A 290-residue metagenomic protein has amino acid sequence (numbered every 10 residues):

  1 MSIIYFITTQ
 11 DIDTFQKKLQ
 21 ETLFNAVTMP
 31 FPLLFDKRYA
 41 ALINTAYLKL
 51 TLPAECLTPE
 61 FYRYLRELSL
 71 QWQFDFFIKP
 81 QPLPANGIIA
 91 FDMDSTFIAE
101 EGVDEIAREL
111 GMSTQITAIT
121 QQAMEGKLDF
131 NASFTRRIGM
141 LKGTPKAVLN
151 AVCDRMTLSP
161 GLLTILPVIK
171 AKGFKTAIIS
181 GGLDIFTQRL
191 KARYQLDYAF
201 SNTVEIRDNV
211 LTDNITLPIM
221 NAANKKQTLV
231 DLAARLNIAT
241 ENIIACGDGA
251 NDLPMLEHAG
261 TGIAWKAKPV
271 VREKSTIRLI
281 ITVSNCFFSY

Functional and structural regions predicted by a protein language model:
M1-F91: Non-catalytic pre-domain segments flanking phosphatase-related domains
K18, E60, Y64, Q115-A118 (+5 more regions): Exposed alpha-helical structural elements
N25, M29, Q71-F74, M112 (+3 more regions): Short, well-ordered coil loops that connect the C-terminus of an alpha-helix to the N-terminus of a beta-strand
R38-T51, Q81-L83, M93-V204, A223: Alpha-helical substrate-recognition element adjacent to the catalytic core
R63, G143-T144, N150-Y290: C-terminal cap/substrate-recognition subdomain and adjoining C-terminal extension of metal-dependent phosphatase-like
G87-I89, Q121, I243: Residue-level marker of motif borders
F91-M93, G247-D248: Active-site flanking residues adjacent to catalytic metal/cofactor-binding acidic residues
